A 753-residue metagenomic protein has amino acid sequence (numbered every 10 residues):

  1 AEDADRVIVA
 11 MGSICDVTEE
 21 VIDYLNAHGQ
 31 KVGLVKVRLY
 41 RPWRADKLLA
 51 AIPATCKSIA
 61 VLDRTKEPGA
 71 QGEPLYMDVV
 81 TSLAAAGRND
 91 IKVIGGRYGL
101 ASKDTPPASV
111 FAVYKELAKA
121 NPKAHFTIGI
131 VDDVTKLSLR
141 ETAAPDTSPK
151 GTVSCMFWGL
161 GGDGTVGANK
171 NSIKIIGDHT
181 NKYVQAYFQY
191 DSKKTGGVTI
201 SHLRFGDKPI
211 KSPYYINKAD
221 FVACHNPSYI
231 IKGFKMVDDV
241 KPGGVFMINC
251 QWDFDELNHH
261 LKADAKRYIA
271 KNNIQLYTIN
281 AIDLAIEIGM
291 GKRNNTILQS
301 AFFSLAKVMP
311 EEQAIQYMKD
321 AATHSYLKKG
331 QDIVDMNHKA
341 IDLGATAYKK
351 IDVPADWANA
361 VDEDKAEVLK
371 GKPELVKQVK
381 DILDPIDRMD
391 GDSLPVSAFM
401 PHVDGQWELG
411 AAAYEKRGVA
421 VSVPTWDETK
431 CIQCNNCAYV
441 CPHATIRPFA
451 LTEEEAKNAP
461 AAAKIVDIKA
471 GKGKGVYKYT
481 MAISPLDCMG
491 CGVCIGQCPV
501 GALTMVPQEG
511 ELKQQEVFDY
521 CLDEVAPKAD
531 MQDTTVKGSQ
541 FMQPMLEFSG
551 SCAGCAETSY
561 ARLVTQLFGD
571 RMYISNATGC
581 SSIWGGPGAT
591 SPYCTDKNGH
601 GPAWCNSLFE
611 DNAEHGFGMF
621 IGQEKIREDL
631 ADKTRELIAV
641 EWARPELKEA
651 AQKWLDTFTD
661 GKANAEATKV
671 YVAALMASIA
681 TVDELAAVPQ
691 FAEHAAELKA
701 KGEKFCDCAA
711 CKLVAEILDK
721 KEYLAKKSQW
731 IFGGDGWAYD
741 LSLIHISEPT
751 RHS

Functional and structural regions predicted by a protein language model:
A1-E2, A101-S172, G177-T180, K194-T195: Active-site phosphate/pyrophosphate-binding segments
A1-G129, H202-R204, A219-F221, P242-N295 (+3 more regions): Thiamine diphosphate
P42-D46, T55-S58, L62-E73, G151-G161 (+2 more regions): Active-site cofactor/cluster-binding pocket
C155-I175, G291-T296, A301, A438 (+4 more regions): Conserved phosphate/anionic-ligand binding catalytic regions in large, soluble enzymes, centered on
A314, L327-C488, I495-Y573, T578-I638 (+4 more regions): Ferredoxin-type iron-sulfur electron-transfer modules and their immediate structural context
V688-E716: Amphipathic alpha-helical binding modules
S742-H752: Residue-level detector of conserved catalytic or cofactor/ligand-binding positions in enzyme active sites
